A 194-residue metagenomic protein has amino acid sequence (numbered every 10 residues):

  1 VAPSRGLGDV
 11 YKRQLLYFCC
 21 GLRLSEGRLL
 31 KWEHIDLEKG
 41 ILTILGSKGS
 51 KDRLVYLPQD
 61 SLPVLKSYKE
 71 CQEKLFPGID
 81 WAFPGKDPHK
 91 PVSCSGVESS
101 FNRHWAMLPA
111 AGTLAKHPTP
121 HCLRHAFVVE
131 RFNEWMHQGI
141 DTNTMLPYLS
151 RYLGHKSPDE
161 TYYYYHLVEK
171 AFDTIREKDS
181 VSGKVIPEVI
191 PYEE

Functional and structural regions predicted by a protein language model:
V1-L7, Y11: Single conserved hydrophobic/aromatic residue that forms the stacking wall/gate of nucleotide- or nucleobase-binding
R13-Y17, G27, G49, L62-Y68 (+6 more regions): Short, structured motif recognition centered on aromatic/hydrophobic residues
L16-L29, E134-W135, H155: A short, glycine-centered helix-capping/turn motif at helix boundaries that positions DNA-contacting or catalytic
C20, S25, L29-V64: Conserved tyrosine-mediated DNA breakage-rejoining catalytic core shared by Y-recombinases
Q59-A115, E134: Active-site/catalytic core of tyrosine-dependent DNA strand-transfer enzymes
S99-P147, R151, H155: Short, basic (Lys/Arg/His-rich) helix/loop patches that form interaction surfaces in the mid-to-C-terminal regions
L153-K178: Catalytic-site neighborhood detector that most strongly recognizes the C-terminal catalytic loop/helix of tyrosine
D179-E194: C-terminal secondary-structure termini that scaffold catalytic or DNA-interacting sites
